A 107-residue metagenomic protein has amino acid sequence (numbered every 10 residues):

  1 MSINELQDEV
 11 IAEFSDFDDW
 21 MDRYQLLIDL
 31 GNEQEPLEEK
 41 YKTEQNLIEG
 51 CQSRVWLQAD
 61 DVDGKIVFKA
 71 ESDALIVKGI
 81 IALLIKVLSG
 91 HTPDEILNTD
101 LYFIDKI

Functional and structural regions predicted by a protein language model:
I3-V10, S15-R54, D61-K65, I104-I107: N-terminal intrinsically disordered, cationic/polar leader segments that include organellar targeting peptides
D8, K78-G79, N98: A generic alpha-helix surface/boundary motif
E38-T43, A70, I80-I81: Short, glycine/acidic-enriched capping/hinge loops at junctions between secondary-structure elements
K42-Q52, E71-S72, D94-T99: Solvent-exposed interaction patches of small proteins and small membrane subunits
K65-L75: A short glycine/serine-rich beta->alpha loop
I80-H91: Alpha-helical support elements that line or immediately flank enzyme active sites and cofactor-binding pockets
G90-I107: Glycine-rich phosphate/pyrophosphate-binding loops and their adjacent beta-strand/loop elements at enzyme active sites
